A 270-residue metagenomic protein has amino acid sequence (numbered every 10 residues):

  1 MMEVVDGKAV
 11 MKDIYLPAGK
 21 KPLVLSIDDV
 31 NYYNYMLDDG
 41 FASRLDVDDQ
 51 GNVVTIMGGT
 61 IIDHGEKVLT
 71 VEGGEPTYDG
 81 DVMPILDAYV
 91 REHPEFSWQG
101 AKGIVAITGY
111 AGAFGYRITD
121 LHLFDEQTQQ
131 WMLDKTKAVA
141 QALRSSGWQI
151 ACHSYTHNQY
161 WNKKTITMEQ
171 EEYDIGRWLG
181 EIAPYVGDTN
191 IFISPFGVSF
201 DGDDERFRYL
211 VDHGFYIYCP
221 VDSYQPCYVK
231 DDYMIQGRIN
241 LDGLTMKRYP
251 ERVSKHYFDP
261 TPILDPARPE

Functional and structural regions predicted by a protein language model:
M1-L25, M36-L37, K163-E270: C-terminal active-site subregion of NodB/CE4 polysaccharide deacetylases
G19-L23, N31-F200, Y224: Metal-dependent polysaccharide deacetylase catalytic core of the NodB/CE4 family, i.e., the active-site-bearing domain
D28: Acidic active-site catalytic centers that drive phospho-/nucleotidyl reactions and related ester hydrolyses
